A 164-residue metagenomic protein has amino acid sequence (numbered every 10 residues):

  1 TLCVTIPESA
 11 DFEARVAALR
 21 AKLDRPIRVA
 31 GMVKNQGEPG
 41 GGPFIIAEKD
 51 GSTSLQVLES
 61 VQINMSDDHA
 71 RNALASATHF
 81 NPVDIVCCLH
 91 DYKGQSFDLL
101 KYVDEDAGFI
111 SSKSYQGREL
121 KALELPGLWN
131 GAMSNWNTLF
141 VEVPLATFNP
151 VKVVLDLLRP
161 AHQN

Functional and structural regions predicted by a protein language model:
T1-N164: OB-fold and OB-like single-stranded nucleic-acid-recognition modules and their adjacent interaction interfaces
